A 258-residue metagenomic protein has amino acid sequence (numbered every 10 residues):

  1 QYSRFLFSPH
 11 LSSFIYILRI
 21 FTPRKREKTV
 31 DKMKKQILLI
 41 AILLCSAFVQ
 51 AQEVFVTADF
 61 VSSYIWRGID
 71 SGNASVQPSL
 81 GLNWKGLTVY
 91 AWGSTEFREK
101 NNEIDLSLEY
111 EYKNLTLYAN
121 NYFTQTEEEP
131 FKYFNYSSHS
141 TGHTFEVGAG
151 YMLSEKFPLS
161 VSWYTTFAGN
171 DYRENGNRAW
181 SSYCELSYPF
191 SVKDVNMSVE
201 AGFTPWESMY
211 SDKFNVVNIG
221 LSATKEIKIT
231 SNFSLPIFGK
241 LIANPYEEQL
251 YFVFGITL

Functional and structural regions predicted by a protein language model:
Q1-F55: Cleavable N-terminal export/targeting peptides
A51-E53, K156-L159, F190-M197, E226-I237: Short loop/turn motifs that connect adjacent beta-strands in outer-membrane beta-barrel proteins
Q52, G72-V76, K100-I104, T141-F145 (+3 more regions): Residues that define the transmembrane beta-barrel architecture of outer-membrane proteins
Q52-N83: Outer-membrane beta-barrel initiation region
V56-Y64, G86-F97, T116-Q125, P130-F134 (+3 more regions): Transmembrane beta-strand segments that form the barrel wall of outer-membrane beta-barrel proteins
N135-W206: Detector for outer-membrane/organellar transmembrane beta-barrel domains, recognizing the amphipathic beta-strand
Y188-F190, L221-A223, E247-L258: Outer-membrane beta-barrel "beta-signal"
N196-I229: Outer membrane beta-barrel transmembrane domains
